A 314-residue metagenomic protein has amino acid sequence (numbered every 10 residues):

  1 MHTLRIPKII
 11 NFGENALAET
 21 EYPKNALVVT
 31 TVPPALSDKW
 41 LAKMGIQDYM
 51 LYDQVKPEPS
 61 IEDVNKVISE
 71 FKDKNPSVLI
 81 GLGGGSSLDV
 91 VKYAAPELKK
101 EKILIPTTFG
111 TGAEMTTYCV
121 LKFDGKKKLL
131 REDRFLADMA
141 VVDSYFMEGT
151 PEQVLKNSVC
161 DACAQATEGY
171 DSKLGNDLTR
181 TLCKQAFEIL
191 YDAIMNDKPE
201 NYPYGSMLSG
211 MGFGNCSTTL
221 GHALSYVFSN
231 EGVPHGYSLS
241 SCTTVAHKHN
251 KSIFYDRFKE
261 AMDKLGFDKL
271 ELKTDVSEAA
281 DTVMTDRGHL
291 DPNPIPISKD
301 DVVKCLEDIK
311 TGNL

Functional and structural regions predicted by a protein language model:
M1-V78, K269: ATP/NTP phosphate-donor binding region
I61-Y145: Glycine/threonine-rich beta-strand-loop-alpha-helix active-site module that forms ligand/phosphate-binding
K74, Y118-C216: Carboxylate- and glycine-rich phosphate/diphosphate-binding segment that chelates Mg2+/Mn2+
K92-E101, F213-C216, V227-G232: Alpha-helix C-terminal capping segments
C163-T167, Y202-G210, L224, T243 (+2 more regions): Short alpha-helical scaffolding segments that buttress acidic/His motifs in well-ordered protein cores
T219, A223-S277: Active-site pocket-lining segment
D256-L314: C-terminal charged capping/lid subdomain of soluble metabolic enzymes
